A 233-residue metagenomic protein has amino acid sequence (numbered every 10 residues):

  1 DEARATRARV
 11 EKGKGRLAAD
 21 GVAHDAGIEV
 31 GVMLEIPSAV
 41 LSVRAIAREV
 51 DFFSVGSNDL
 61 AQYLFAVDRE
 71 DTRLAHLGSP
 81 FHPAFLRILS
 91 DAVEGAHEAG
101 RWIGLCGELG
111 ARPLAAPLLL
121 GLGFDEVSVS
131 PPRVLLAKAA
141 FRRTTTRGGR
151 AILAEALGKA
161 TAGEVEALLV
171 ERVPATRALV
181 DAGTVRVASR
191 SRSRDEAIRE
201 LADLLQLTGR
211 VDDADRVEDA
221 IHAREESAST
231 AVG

Functional and structural regions predicted by a protein language model:
D1-P174: Conserved alpha/beta-domain cores
E171-G233: Cytosolic covalent-transfer regions centered on His/Cys nucleophiles that carry phosphoryl or persulfide groups
